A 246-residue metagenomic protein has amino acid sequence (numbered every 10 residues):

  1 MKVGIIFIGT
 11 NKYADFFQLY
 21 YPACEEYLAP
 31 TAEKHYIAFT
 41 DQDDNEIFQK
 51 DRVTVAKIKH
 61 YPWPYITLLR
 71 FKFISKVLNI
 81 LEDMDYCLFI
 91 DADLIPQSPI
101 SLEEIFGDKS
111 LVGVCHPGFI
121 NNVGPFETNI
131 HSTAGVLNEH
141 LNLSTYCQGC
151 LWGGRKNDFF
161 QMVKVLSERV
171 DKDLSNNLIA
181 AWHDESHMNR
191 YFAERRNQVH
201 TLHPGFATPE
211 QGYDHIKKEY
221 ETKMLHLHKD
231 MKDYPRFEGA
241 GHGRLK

Functional and structural regions predicted by a protein language model:
M1-L69, V77-D83, L227-D233, G241-K246: N-terminal anchoring/stem segment of glycosyltransferases
T10-Y13, D43-N45, H60-Y61, L94-P96 (+5 more regions): Short, solvent-exposed loop/turn segments at secondary-structure junctions
D15, N45-I47, P96-P99, E104-I105 (+4 more regions): Short catalytic/ligand-binding loop motif for oxyanion handling, primarily in non-cytosolic enzymes, centered on
T67, F71, L94, A181-M188: Conserved glycosyltransferase catalytic-site signature
F71-N122: GT-A fold catalytic core of metal-dependent nucleotide-sugar glycosyltransferases, centered on the diacidic
G124-T128, D184: Feature marking well-ordered beta-strand scaffolds used for ligand recognition
T128-S144: Short, flexible, basic/aromatic active-site loop/helix in glycosyltransferases
E139-D230: Catalytic core and acceptor-binding pocket of nucleotide-sugar-dependent glycosyltransferases
